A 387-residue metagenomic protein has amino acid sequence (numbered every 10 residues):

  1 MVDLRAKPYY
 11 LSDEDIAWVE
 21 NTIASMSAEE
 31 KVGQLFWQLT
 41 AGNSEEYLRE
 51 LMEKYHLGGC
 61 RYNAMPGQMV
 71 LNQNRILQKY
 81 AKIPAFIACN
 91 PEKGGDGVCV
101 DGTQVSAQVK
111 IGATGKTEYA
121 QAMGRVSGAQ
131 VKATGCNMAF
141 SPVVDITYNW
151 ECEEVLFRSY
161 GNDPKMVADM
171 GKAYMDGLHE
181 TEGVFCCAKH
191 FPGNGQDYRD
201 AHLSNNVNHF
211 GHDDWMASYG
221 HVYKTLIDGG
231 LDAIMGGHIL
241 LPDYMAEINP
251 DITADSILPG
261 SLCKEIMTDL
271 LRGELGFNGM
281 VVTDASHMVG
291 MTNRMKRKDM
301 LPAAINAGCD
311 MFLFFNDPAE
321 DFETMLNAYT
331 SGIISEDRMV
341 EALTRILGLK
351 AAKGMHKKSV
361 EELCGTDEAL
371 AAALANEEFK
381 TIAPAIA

Functional and structural regions predicted by a protein language model:
M1-H56, C263-K264, G273-E274, T292-A387: Preference for extracellular/luminal or secreted protein segments
V32-T40, G58-Y62, A85-K93, M138-P142 (+5 more regions): Hydrophobic faces of well-ordered beta-strands that scaffold small-molecule active sites in alpha/beta enzyme cores
G33-S44, Q108-A122, S204-S218, M288-M295: Active-site mouth loops of central-metabolism enzymes
E53-G67, P242-D243, I248: A short aromatic-anchored loop/beta-hairpin motif
P66-V70, A113-A129, P164-D169, D213-A217: Glycine-rich anion/phosphate-binding loops
V70-K79, G95-G97, K165, D169-N327 (+1 more regions): Second-shell residues forming the walls of enzyme active-site clefts
N74-Q104, A120-T147, V167-N194: Glycine-rich, aromatic-flanked loop segments that form ligand/cofactor-binding clefts across common enzyme folds
V100-A113, N149-Y160, D200-N206: Surface-exposed, active-site-proximal loop segments in enzymatic domains
